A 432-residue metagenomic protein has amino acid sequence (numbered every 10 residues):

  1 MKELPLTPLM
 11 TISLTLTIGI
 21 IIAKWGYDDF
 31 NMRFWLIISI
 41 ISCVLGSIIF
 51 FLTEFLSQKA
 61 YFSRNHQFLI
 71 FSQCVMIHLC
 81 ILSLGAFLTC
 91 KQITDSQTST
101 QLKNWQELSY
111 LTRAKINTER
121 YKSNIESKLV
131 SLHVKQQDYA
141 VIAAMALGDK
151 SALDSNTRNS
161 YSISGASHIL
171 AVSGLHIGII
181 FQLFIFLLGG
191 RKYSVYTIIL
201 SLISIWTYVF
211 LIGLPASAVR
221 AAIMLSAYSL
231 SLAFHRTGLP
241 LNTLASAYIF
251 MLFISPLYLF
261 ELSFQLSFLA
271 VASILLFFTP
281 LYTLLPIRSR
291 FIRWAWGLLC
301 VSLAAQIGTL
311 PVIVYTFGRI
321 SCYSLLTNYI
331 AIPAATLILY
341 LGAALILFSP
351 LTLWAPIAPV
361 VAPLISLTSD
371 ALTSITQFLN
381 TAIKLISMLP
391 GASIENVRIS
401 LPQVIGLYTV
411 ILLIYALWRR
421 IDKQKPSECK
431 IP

Functional and structural regions predicted by a protein language model:
K2, P8-T17, G26-D28, L214-T409 (+1 more regions): Internal transmembrane alpha-helical bundles of multi-pass membrane proteins
K2-L4, L14, Q101-M224, S229-L230 (+1 more regions): Aromatic-rich juxtamembrane segments at the membrane interface
P8-S13, W35-S39, S72-H78, G174 (+6 more regions): Alpha-helical transmembrane segments
M10, M32-L102, I292, P390-P432: Glycine- and aromatic-enriched alpha-helical transmembrane segments of multi-pass membrane proteins
I22-E54, L88-T94, V209-A222, P256-L266: Helix-loop-helix junctions and helix-breaking kinks within/between transmembrane helices of multi-pass membrane
S42-F51, I198-T207, P286-W296: Short, conserved aromatic-histidine micro-motifs
T53-S57, I185-F186, L230-F234: C-terminal ends of transmembrane helices
S63-N65, S109, S289, W354: Intrinsically disordered, low-complexity coil/linker segments enriched for acidic/polar and small residues
